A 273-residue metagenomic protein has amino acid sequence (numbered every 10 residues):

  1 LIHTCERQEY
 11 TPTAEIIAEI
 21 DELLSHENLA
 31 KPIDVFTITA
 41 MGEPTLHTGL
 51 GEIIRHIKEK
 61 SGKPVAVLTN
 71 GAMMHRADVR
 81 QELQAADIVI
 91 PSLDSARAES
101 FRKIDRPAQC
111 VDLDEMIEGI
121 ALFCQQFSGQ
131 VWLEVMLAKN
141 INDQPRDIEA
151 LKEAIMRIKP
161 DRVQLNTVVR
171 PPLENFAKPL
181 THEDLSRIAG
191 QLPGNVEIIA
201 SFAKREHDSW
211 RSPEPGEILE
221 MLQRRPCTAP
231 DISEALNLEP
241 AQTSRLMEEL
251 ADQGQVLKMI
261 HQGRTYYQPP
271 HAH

Functional and structural regions predicted by a protein language model:
L1-A14: Canonical Radical SAM [4Fe-4S] cluster-binding loop centered on the CxxxCxxC motif and its immediate flanking residues
E15, E19-E22, E115, G119 (+2 more regions): Well-ordered alpha-helical segments embedded in enzymatic catalytic cores
E15-M41: Short Fe-S-cluster ligation motifs
L23-E27, I57, F123, L250: Hydrophobic helix-cap positions at the C-terminus of alpha-helices in RecA-like/P-loop ATPase nucleotide-binding cores
H26, A30, K60, Q126 (+3 more regions): Alpha-helix C-cap/termination motif
T45-R187: Conserved AdoMet/S-adenosylmethionine-binding subsite of the radical SAM
D143-H273: Auxiliary Fe-S-binding modules of radical SAM enzymes
